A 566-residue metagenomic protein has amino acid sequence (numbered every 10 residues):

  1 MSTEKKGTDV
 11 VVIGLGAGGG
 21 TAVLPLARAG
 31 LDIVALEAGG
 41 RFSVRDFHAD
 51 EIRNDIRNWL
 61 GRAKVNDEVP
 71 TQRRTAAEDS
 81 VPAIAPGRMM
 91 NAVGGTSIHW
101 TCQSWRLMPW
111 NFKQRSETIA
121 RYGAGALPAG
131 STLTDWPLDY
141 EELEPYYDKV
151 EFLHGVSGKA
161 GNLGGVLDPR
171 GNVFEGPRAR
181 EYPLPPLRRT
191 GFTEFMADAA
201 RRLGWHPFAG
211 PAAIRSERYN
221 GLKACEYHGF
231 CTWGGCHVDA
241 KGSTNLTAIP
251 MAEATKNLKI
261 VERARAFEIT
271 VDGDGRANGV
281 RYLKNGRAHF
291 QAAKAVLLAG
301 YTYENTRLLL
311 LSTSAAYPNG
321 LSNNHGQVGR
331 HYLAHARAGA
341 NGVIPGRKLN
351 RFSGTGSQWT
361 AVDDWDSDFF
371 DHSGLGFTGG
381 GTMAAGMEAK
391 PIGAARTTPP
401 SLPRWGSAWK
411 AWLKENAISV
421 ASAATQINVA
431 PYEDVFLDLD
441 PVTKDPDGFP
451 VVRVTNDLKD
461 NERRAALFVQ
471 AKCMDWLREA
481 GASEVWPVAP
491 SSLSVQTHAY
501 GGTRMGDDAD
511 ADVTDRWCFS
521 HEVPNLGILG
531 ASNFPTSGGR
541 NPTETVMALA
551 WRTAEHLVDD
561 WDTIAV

Functional and structural regions predicted by a protein language model:
G7, A209-A213, A224-C231, E262 (+5 more regions): A glycine-rich dinucleotide-binding beta-alpha-beta segment and adjacent secondary-structure elements that constitute
T8-A35: N-terminal Rossmann-like FAD-binding beta1-loop-alpha1 element of flavoenzymes
G16-A17, L187, G191, Y303 (+1 more regions): Residue-level detector of alpha-helix initiation sites
P25-R28, D32, A38-R53, A254-T255 (+6 more regions): Glycine-rich loop(s) and the adjacent beta-strand/alpha-helix scaffold that form part
L31, A38-N111, D139-V150, R201: N-terminal FAD cofactor-binding segment of flavoenzymes
W59-L60, T75-P82, Q103, R115-I119 (+2 more regions): Conserved redox-cofactor binding core of oxidoreductases
R74-A77, V81-M89, V93-A120, L127 (+7 more regions): FAD cofactor-binding and catalytic pocket of flavoenzymes
T536-A554: A conserved FAD-binding loop/helix module that cradles the flavin
